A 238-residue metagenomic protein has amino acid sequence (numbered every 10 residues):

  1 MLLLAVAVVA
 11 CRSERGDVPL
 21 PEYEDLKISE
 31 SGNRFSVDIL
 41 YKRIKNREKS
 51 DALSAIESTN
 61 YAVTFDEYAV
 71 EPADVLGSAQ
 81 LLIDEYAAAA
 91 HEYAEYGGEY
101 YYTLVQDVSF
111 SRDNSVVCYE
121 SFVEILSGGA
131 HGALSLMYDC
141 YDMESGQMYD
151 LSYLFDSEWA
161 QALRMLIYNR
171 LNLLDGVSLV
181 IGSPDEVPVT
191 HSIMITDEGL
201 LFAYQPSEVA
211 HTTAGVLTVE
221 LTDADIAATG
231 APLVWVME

Functional and structural regions predicted by a protein language model:
M1-V9: Sec-dependent bacterial lipoprotein signal peptides
C11-E238: Compositionally biased intrinsically disordered regions enriched in Thr/Gly
